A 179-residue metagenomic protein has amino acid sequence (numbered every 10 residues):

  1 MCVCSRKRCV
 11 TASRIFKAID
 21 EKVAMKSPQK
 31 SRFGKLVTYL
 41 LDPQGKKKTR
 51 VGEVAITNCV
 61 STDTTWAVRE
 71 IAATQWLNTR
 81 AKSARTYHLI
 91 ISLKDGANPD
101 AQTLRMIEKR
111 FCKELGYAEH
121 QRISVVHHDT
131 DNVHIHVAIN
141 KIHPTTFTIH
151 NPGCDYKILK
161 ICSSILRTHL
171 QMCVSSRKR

Functional and structural regions predicted by a protein language model:
M1-R179: N-terminal nicking endonuclease/strand-transfer module with a His-rich metal-binding environment and a catalytic Tyr
